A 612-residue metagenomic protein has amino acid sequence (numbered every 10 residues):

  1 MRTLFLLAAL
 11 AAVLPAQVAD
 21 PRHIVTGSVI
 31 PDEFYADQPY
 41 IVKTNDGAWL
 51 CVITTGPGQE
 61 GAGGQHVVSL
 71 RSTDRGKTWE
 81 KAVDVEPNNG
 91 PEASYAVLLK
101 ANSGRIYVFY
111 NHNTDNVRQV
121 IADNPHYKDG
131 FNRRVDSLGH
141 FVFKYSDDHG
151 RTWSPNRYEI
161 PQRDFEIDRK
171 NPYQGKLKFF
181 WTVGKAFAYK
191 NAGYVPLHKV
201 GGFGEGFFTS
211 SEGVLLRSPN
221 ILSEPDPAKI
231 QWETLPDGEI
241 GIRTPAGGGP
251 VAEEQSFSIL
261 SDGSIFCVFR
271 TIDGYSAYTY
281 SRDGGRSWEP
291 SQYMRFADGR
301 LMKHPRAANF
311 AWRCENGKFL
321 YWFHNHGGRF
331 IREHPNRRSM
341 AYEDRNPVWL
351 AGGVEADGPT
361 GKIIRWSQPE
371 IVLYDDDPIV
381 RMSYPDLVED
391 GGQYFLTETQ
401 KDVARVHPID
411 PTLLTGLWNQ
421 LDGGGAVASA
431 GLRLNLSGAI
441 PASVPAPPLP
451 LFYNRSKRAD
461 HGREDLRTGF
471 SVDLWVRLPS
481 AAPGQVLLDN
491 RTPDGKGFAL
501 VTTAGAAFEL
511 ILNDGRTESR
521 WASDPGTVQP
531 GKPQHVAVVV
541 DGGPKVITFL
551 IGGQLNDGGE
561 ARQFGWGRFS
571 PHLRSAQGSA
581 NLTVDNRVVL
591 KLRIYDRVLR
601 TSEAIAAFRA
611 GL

Functional and structural regions predicted by a protein language model:
T3, R105, T468-F470: Outer-envelope beta-barrel architecture signal
T3-L14: Sec-dependent N-terminal signal peptides
Q17-Q38, V42-P91, K100-F179, F187-E254 (+3 more regions): Beta-rich carbohydrate-recognition and catalytic domains
T44, A101, Y189, L260 (+5 more regions): Short beta-strand micro-motifs enriched in acidic
S94-A96, P305-N309, S383: Repeated scaffold domains used in trafficking and secretory/extracellular systems, primarily beta-propellers
S261, T271, E389-G391, P493 (+1 more regions): A generic beta-sheet turn/junction motif
V388-D402: C-terminal capping/lid segments that line or modulate ligand- or cofactor-binding pockets
A426-L612: Extracellular glycan-associated modules
